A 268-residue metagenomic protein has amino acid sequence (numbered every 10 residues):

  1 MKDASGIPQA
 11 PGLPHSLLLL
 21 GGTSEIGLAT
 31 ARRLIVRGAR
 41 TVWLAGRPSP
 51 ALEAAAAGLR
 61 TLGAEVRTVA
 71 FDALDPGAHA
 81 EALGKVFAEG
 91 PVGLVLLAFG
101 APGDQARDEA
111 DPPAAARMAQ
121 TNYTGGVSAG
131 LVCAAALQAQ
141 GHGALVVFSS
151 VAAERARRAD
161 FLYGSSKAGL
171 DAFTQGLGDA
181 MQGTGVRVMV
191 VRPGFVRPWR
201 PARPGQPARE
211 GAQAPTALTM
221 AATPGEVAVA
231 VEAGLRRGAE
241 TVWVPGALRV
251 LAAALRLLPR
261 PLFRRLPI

Functional and structural regions predicted by a protein language model:
T23-E25: Conserved glycine-rich cofactor-binding loop
A39-A54: Conserved glycine-rich Rossmann-like NAD(P)H-binding loop of the short-chain dehydrogenase/reductase
L59-G77: Rossmann-fold cofactor-recognition segment
L94, G100-A116, A159: Conserved mid-core segment of classical short-chain dehydrogenase/reductases
G130, S166: Active-site helix of classical SDR
S150: Residue(s) in the substrate-gating loop at a strand-loop-helix junction that position the organic substrate next
V190, Q206-V250, R256, R260: C-terminal helical subdomain
